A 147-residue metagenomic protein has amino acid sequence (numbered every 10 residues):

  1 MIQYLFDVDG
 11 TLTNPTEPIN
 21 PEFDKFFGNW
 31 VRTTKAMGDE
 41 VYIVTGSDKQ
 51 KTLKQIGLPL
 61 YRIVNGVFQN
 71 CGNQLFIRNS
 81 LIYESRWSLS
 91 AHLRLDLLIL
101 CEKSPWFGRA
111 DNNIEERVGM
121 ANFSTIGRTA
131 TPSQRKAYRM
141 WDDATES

Functional and structural regions predicted by a protein language model:
I2, N65, A121: Residue-level detector of short, conserved catalytic/binding motifs and their immediate flanks
I2-I19, I43: Asp-based phosphoryl-transfer active-site loop
V8, C71, T125-G127: Short, small-residue-rich loop/turn micro-motifs
T13, F76-I77, A130-Q134: Short acidic/His/Gly/Ser-rich catalytic and metal-binding motifs that mark active-site loops of diverse hydrolases
E17, D48, G127-A130: Short, glycine/serine-rich, charged loops/turns that create anion-binding and catalytic segments at active sites
E17-I19, Y83-W87, S133-W141: Short, flexible/disordered intra-domain loops and linkers
E22-N113: Active-site phosphate-binding/coordination module
F107-S147: Conserved acidic, metal-coordinating active-site core of Asp-based, Mg2+-dependent phosphoryl-transfer enzymes
